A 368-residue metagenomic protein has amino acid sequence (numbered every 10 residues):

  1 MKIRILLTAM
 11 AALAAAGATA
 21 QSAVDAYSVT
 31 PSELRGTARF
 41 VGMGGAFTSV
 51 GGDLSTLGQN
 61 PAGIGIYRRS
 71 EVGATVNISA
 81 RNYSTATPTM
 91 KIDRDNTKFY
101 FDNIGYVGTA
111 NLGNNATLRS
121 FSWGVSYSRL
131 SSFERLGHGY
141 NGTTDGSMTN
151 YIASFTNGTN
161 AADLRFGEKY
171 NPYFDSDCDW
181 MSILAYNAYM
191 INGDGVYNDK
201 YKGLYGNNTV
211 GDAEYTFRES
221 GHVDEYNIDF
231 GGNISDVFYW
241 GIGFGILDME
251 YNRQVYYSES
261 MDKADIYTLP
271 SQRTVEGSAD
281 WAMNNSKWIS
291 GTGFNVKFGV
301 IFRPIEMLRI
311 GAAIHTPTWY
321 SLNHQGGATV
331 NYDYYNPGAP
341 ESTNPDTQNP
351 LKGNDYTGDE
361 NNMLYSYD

Functional and structural regions predicted by a protein language model:
M1-A26: Bacterial Sec-dependent N-terminal signal peptides
L7, A23-P31, T89-R94: Generic N-terminal amphipathic/basic segments
L13-A15, E71, L247, P317: Single-residue recognition of alpha-helix boundary sites
Q21-R35, F40, T109-D368: Outer-membrane beta-barrel porins/channels
A38, V50-Q59, G65-T144, D224: Outer-membrane beta-barrel translocator/receptor signature
A62-G63, I234: Short amphipathic alpha-helices and their capping/turn segments at secondary-structure boundaries
